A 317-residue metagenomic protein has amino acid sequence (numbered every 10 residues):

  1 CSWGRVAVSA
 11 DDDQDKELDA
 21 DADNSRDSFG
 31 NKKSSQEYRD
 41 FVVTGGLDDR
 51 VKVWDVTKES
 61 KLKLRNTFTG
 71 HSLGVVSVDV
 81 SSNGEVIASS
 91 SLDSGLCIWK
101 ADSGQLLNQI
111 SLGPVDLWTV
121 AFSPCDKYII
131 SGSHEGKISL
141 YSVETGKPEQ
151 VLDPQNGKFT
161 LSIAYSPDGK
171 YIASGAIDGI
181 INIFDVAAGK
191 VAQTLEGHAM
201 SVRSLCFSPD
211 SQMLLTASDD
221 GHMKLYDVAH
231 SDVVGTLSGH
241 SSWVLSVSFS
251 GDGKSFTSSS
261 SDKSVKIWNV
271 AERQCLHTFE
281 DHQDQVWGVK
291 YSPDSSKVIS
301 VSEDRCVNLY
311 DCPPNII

Functional and structural regions predicted by a protein language model:
R5-A10, Q36-Y38, S82-N83, P124-C125 (+4 more regions): Residue-level detector of Asp-centered blade-edge/turn motifs that repeat once per structural unit in beta-propeller
G45-D48, S90-D93, G132-E135, G175-D178 (+3 more regions): Conserved strand-to-loop turn within each blade of WD40 beta-propeller repeats
V51-D55, L96-W99, I138-Y141, I181-F184 (+3 more regions): WD40-repeat beta-propellers
V56-E59, A101-G104, V143-G146, V186-G189 (+3 more regions): Short loop/turn segments that connect beta-strands within beta-propeller blades
L62-N66, Q105-N108, E149-V151, A192-Q193 (+3 more regions): A structural motif specific to WD40 beta-propellers
F68-V75, S111-L117, D153-T160, E196-V202 (+2 more regions): WD40/WD-repeat beta-propeller blade N-cap
